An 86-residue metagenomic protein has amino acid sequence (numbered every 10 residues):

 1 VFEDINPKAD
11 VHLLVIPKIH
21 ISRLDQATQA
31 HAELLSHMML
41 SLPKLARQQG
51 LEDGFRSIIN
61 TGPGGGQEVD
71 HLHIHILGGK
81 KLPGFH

Functional and structural regions predicted by a protein language model:
V1-H86: HIT superfamily nucleotide-processing domains
